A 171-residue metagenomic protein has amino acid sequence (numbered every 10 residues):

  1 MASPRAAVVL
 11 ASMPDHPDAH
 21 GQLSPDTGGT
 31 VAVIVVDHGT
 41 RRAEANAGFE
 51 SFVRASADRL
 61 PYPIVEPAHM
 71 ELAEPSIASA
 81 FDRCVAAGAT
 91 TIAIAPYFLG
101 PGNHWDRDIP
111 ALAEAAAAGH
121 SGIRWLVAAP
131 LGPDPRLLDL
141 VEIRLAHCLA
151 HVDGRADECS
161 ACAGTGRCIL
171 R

Functional and structural regions predicted by a protein language model:
M1-R171: Active-site-proximal alpha-helix that buttresses catalytic centers in soluble enzyme cores
